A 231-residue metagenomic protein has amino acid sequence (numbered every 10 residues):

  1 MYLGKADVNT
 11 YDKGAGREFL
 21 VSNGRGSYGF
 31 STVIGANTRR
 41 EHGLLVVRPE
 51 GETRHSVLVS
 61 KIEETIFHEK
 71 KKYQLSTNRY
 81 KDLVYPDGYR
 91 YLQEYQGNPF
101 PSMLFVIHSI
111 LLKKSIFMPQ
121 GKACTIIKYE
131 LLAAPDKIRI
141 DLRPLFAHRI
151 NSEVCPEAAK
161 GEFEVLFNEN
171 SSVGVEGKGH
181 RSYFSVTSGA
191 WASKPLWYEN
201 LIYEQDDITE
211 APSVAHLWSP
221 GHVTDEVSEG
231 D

Functional and structural regions predicted by a protein language model:
M1-D231: Terminal accessory carbohydrate-recognition/targeting modules of carbohydrate-active enzymes
